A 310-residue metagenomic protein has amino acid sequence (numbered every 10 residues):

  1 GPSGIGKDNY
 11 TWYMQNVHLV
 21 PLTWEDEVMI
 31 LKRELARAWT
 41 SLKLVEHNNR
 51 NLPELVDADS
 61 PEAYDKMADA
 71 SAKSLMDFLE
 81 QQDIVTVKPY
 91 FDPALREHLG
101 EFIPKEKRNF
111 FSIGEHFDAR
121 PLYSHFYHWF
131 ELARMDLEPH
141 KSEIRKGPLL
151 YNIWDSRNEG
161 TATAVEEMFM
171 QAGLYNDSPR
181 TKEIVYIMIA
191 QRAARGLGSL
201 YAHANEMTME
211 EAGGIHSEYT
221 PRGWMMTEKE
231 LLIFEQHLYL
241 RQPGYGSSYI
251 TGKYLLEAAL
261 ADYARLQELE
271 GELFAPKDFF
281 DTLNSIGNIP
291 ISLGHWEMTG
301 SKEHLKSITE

Functional and structural regions predicted by a protein language model:
G1-E310: N-terminal maturation segment of proteins
